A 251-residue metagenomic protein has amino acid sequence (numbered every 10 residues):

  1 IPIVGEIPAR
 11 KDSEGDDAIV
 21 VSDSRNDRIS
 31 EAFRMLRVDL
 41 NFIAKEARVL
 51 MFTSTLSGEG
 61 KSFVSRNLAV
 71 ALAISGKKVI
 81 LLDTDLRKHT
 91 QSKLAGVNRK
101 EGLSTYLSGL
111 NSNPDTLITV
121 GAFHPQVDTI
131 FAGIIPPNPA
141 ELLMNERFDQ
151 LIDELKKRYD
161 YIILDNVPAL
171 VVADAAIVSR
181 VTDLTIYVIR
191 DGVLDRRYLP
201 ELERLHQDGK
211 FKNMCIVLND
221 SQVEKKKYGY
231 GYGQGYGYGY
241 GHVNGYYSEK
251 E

Functional and structural regions predicted by a protein language model:
I1-A9: Membrane-cytosol interface motif
P8-K11, A18-I19, D23-E251: P-loop NTP-binding module
